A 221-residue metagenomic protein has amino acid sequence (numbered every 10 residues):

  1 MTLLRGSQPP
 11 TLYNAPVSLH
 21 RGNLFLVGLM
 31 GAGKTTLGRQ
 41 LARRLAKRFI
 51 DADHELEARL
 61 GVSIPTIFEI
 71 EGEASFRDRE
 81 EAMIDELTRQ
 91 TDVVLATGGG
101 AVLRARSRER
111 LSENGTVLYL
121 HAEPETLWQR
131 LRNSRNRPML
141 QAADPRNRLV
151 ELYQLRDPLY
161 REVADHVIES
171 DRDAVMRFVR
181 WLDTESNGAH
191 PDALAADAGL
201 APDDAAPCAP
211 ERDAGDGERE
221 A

Functional and structural regions predicted by a protein language model:
L3, T11-L19, Q40, R44 (+2 more regions): NTP-dependent small-molecule kinase module
L26: Hydrophobic anchor at the beta1->P-loop junction of P-loop NTPases
L29: P-loop (Walker A) phosphate-binding loop of NTP-binding proteins
K34: Conserved lysine of the Walker
L37: Hydrophobic positions on the alpha1 helix immediately C-terminal to the Walker A/P-loop
D51-A101, A105-S112, N136-R137, V150-Q154 (+1 more regions): ATP-dependent small-molecule kinase phosphotransfer cores that center on conserved nucleotide phosphate-binding segments
G99-A101, E123-E125, D173: Short glycine-rich anion-binding loops that position phosphate/pyrophosphate groups of nucleotides and phosphorylated
E113-P158: A glycine- and Lys/Arg-enriched "phosphate-lid" helix/loop adjacent to the NTP-binding pocket of small-molecule kinases
